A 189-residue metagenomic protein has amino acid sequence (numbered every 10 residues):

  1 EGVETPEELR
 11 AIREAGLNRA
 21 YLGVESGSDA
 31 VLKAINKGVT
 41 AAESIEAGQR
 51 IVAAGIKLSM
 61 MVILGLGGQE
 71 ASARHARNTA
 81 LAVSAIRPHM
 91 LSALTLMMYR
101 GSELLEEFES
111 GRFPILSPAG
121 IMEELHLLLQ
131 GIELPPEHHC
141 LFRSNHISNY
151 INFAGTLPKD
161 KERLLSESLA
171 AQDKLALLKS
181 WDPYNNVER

Functional and structural regions predicted by a protein language model:
E1-A53: Conserved SAM/AdoMet-binding glycine-rich loop
E1-E4, G67, H146-N152: Short, internal active-site loops enriched in acidic
E4-R10, G67-A85: Catalytic cores of alpha/beta
T5, S44, A76-T79, I121 (+1 more regions): Aromatic/hydrophobic pocket-lining residues that form the small-molecule binding cavity in soluble enzyme cores
A15-N18, A54-L58, R87-H89, P136-C140: Short, well-ordered coil/turn segments that N-cap beta-strands
G27-V31, I51-H75, L94-R100, E107-I115: Conserved strand-turn element in the central/C-terminal portion of the radical SAM core barrel that lines
G38-T40, R77-T79, E109-G111, D160: Short, hinge-like loop/turn segments at secondary-structure boundaries
S84-S92, L96-R189: Auxiliary Fe-S-binding modules of radical SAM enzymes
